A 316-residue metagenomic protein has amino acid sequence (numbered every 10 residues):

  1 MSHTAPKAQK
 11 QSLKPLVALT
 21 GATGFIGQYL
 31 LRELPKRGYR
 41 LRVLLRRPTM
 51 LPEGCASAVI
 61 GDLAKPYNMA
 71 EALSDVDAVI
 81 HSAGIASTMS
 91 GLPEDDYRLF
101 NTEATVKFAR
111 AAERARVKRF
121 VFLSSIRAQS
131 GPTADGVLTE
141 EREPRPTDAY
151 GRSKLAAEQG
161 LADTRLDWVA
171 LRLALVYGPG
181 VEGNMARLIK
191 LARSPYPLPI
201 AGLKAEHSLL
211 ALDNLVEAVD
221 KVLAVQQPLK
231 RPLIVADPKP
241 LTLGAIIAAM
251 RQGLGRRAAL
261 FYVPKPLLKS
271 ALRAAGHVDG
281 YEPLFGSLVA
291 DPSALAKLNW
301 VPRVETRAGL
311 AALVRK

Functional and structural regions predicted by a protein language model:
S2-H3, L16, V304-K316: Amphipathic terminal alpha-helices
V17-R37: N-terminal Rossmann NAD(P)H-binding glycine-rich loop of SDR-like oxidoreductase domains
I60-E103, K107, A111, A128-Q129: NAD(P)H-binding glycine-rich loop region in Rossmannoid oxidoreductase-like domains and their noncatalytic homologs
L99, P132-Y177, V181, L198-A201: Catalytic helix-loop patch of NAD(P)-dependent Rossmann-fold dehydrogenases
V106-A149: Conserved Rossmann-fold NAD(P)-dependent oxidoreductase catalytic core, especially the SDR/UDP-sugar
V181-R187, A201-A224, K230-I234: Substrate-positioning beta->alpha
L212, A248, A271-P302, R307-A308 (+1 more regions): Conserved C-terminal active-site "lid" loop/helix of NAD(P)H-dependent oxidoreductases that clamps the redox cofactor
K221-G280, A311-V314: Mid/C-terminal beta-alpha module of Rossmann-like enzyme folds, strongest in SDR-family dehydrogenases/epimerases
